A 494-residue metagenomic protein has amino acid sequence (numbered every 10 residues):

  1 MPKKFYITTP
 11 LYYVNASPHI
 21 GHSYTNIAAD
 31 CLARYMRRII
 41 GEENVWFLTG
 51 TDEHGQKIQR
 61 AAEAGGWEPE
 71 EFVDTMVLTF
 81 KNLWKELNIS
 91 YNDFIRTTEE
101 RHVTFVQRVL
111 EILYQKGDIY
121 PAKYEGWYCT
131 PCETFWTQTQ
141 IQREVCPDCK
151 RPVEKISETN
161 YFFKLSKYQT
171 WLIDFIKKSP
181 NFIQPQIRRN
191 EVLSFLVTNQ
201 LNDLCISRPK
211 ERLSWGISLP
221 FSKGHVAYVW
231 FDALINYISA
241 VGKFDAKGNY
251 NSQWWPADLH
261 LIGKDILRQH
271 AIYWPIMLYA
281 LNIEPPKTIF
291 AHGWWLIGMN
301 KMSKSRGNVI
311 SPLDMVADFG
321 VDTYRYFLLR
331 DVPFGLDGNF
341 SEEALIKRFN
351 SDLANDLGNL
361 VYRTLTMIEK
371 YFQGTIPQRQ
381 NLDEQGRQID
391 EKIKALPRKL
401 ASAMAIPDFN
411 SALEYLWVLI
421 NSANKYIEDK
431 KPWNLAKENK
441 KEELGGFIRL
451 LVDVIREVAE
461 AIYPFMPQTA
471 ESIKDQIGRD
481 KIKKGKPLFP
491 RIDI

Functional and structural regions predicted by a protein language model:
M1-K4, G50, A122-W127, P131 (+4 more regions): Basic, alpha-helical terminal appendages of large translation-related enzymes
P2-E42, L48-T49, R96, R101-F105 (+2 more regions): Structured secondary-structure scaffolds
T51-K57, A61: Short, charge-patterned binding micro-sites
A61-D74: A charged helix-plus-loop insertion that forms the helical arch/lid used to bind and gate nucleic-acid substrates
F72-Y128: A broadly conserved sequence feature marking short terminus-proximal activation segments in nucleic acid-centric
L87, E125, K287-W294, I473: Long, charged, glycine-rich C-terminal linkers/tails
R151-K155: Short Cys/His-rich micro-motifs in 6-15 aa windows
L267, L328-D331, G335, S341-A344 (+3 more regions): Active-site-proximal binding-pocket segments
